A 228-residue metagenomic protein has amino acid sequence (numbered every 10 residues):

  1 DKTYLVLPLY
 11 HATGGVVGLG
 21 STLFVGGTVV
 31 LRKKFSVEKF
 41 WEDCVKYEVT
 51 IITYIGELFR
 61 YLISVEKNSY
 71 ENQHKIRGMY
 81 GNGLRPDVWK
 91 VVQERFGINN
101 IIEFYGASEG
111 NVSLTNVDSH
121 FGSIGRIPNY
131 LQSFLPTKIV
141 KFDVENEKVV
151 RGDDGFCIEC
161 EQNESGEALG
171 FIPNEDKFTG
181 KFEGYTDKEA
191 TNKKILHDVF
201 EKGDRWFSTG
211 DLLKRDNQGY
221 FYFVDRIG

Functional and structural regions predicted by a protein language model:
D1, V6, F59-R60: Conserved structural elements of the adenylate-forming
D1-K2, Y10-T50, V65: Conserved AMP-binding/adenylation subdomain of ANL enzymes
L5, L31, Y54, S208-T209 (+1 more regions): A structural signal for the hydrophobic beta-strands that form the central parallel beta-sheet of Rossmann-like
L7-P8, R32-K33, I55, G81-N82: Glycine- and other small-residue-rich loops at beta-strand/loop junctions that grip anionic moieties
F24-G27, W41-Y54, I63-E145, K181 (+1 more regions): Gly/Ser/Thr-rich phosphate-binding loop
S36, L58-F59, R85: Alpha-helix capping/helix-boundary segments
Y130-I172: Glycine-rich phosphate/pyrophosphate-binding loop and adjacent beta-alpha nucleotide/cofactor-binding cores
F156-G228: Conserved ATP-binding/catalytic segment of the ANL
